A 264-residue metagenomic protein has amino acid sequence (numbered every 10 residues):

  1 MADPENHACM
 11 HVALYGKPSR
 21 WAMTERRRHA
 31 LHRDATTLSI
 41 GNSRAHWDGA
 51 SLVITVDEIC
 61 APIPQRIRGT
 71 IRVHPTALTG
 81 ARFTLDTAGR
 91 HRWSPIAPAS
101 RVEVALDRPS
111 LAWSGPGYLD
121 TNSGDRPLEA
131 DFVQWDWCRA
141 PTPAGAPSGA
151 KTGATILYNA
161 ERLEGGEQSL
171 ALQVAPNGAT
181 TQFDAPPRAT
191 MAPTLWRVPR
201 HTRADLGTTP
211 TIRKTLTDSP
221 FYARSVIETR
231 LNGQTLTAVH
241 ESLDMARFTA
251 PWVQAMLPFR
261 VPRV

Functional and structural regions predicted by a protein language model:
M1-V264: Structured soluble/peripheral alpha/beta segments that form catalytic or ligand/cofactor-binding pockets
